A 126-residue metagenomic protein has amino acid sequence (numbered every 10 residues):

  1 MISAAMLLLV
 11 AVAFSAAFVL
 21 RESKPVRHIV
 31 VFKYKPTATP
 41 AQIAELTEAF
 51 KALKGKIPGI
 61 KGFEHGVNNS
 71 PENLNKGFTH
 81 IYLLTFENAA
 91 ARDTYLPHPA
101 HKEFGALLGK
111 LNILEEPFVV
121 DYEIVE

Functional and structural regions predicted by a protein language model:
S3-A13: Bacterial N-terminal signal peptides
A11-S23, H65-N75, A106-E126: Glycine-rich beta-strand-turn "strand-cap" elements at beta-sheet edges
P25-Y34, H65, N69-L96: Short, well-ordered beta-strand segments in beta-rich or mixed alpha/beta enzyme and ligand-binding folds
R27, I43, T47-F50, A89 (+1 more regions): Extracytoplasmic/secreted envelope proteins and their assembly/folding machinery, especially bacterial periplasmic
A38-A44, R92-T94: Short, conserved charged micro-motifs
Q42-I81: N-terminal, post-signal-peptide region of Sec/Tat-exported proteins
G55-I60, K76, T85-V119: An amphipathic, aromatic/His-enriched active-site/gating alpha helix that lines ligand/cofactor pockets
